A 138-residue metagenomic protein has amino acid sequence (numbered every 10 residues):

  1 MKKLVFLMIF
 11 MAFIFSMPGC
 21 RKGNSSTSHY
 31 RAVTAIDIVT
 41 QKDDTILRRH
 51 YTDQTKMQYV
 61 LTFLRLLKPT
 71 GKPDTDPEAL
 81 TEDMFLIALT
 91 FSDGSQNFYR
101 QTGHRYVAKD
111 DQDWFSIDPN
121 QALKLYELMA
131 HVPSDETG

Functional and structural regions predicted by a protein language model:
M1-K22: Sec-dependent bacterial lipoprotein signal peptides
G19-G138: Function-determining sites in protein domains
